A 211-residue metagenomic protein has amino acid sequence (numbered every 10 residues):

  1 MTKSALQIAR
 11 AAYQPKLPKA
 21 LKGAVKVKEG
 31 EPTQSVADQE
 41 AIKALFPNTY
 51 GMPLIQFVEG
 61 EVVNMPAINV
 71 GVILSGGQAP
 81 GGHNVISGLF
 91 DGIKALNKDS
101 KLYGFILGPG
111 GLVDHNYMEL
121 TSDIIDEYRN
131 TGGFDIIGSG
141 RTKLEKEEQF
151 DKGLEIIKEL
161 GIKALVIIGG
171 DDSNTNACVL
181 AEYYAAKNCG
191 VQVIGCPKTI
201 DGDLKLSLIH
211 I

Functional and structural regions predicted by a protein language model:
M1-I68, A95, E127-Y128: N-terminal low-complexity/intrinsically disordered extensions
M1-P18, V63-V113: N-terminal phosphate-binding or glycine-rich loops at protein starts, especially the Walker A/P-loop of NTPases
N69-A79, D135-G140, K163-G169: Short glycine-rich or small-residue beta-strand-to-loop segments that form or flank ligand, phosphate, metal/Fe-S
S75-G77, F105-G111, R141-T142, G170-D172 (+1 more regions): Short, ordered loop/turn segments at secondary-structure junctions
V85-L89, D171-V191: Short Gly/Thr/Asp-enriched flexible loops that form oxyanion-binding sites at enzyme active sites
S100-L160: Glycine-rich nucleotide/cofactor/substrate-binding loop typically near the N-terminus or early in the first domain
A181-S207: Short, acidic/small-residue loops that bind anionic groups at enzyme active sites
I209-I211: Conserved small/polar residues in nucleotide/adenosyl-binding loops
